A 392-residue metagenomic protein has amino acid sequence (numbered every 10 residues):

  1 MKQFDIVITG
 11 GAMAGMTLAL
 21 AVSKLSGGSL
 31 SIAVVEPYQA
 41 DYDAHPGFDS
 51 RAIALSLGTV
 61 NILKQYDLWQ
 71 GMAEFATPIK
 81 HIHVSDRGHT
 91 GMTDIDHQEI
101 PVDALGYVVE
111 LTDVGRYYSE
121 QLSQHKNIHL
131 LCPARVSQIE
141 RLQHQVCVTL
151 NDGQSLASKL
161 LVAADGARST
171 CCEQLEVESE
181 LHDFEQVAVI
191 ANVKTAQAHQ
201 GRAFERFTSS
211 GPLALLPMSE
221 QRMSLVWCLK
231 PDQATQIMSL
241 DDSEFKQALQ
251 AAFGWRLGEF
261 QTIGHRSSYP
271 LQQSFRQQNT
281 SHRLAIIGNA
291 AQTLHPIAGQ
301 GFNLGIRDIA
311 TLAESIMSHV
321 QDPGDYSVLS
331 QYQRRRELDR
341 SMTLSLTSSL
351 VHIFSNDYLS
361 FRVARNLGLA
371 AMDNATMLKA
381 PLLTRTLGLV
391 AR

Functional and structural regions predicted by a protein language model:
M1-A12, A33: Beta1/beta-strand and adjacent pyrophosphate-binding region of the FAD-binding site in flavoprotein oxidoreductases
G15: N-terminal Rossmann-fold NAD(P) dinucleotide-binding loop
S23-F48: Glycine-rich FAD pyrophosphate-binding loop
P46-R87: N-terminal FAD cofactor-binding segment of flavoenzymes
L63, L160-E259, I263-R266: Conserved FAD-binding catalytic core of PHBH/FMO-like flavoproteins
F75-Q174, H182-V187: Conserved N-terminal helical subregion
Q233-T235, S239-Y326: FAD/FMN-dependent oxidoreductases across multiple families
E314-R392: C-terminal helical "tail/cap" subdomain of flavin- and related membrane-associated enzymes
